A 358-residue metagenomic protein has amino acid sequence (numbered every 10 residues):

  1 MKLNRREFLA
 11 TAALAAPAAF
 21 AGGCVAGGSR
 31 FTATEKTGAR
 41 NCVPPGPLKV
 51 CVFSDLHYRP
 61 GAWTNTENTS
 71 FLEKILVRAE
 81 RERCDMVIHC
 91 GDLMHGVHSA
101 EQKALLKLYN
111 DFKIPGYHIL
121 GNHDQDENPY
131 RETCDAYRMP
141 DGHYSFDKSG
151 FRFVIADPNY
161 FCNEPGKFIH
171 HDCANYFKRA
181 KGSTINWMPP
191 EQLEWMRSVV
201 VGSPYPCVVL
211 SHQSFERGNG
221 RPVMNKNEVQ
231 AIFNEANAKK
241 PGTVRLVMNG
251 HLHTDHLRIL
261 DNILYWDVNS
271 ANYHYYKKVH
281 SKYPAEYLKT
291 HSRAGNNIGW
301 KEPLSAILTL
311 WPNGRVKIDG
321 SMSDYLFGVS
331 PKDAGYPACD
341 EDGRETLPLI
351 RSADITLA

Functional and structural regions predicted by a protein language model:
M1-K2, E7-R30: N-terminal export signals
G28-K103: N-terminal active-site segment of His-dependent metallophosphoesterases
T34-G38, C42, S99-S198, E228-V244 (+2 more regions): Extended active-site neighborhood of metal-dependent phosphoesterases/phosphodiesterases
P44, H291, G295-A358: A short C-terminal boundary segment appended to hydrolase-like catalytic domains
P47, R83-M86, K113-G116, G150-R152 (+2 more regions): Loop/turn elements at helix/coil->beta-strand transitions in domains of secreted/extracellular proteins
F53-S54, V87-G91, G116-N122, V208-S211 (+2 more regions): Active-site neighborhood of phospho(di)ester-bond hydrolases with catalytic His/Asp-centered motifs
P158, L210-F215, H251-L252, S321-M322: Short, well-ordered beta-to-alpha junction loops that form the rim of enzyme active sites and present histidine/acidic
V200-G218: Short acidic, glycine-rich surface-loop motifs adjacent to enzyme active sites
